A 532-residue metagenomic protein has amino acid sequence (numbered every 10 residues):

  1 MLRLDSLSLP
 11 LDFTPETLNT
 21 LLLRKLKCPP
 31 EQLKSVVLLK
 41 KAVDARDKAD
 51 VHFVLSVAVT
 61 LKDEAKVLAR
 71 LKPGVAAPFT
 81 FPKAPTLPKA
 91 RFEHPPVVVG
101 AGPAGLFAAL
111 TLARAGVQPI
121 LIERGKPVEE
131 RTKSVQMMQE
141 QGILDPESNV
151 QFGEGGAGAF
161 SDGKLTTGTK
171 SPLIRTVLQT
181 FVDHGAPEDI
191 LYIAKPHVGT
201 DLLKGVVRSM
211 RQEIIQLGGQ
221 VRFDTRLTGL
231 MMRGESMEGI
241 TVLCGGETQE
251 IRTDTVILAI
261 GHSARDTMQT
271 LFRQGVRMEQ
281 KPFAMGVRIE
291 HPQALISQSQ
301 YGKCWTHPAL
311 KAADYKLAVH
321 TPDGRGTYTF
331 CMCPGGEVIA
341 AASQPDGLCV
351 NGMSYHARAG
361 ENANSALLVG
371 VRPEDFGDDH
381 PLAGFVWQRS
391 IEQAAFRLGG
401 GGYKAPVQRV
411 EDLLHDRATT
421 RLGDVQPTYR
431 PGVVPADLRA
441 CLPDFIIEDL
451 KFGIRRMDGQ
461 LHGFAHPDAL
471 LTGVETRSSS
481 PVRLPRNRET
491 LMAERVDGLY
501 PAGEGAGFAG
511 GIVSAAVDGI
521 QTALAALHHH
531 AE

Functional and structural regions predicted by a protein language model:
M1-V51, V57-E532: Residues forming the flavin
